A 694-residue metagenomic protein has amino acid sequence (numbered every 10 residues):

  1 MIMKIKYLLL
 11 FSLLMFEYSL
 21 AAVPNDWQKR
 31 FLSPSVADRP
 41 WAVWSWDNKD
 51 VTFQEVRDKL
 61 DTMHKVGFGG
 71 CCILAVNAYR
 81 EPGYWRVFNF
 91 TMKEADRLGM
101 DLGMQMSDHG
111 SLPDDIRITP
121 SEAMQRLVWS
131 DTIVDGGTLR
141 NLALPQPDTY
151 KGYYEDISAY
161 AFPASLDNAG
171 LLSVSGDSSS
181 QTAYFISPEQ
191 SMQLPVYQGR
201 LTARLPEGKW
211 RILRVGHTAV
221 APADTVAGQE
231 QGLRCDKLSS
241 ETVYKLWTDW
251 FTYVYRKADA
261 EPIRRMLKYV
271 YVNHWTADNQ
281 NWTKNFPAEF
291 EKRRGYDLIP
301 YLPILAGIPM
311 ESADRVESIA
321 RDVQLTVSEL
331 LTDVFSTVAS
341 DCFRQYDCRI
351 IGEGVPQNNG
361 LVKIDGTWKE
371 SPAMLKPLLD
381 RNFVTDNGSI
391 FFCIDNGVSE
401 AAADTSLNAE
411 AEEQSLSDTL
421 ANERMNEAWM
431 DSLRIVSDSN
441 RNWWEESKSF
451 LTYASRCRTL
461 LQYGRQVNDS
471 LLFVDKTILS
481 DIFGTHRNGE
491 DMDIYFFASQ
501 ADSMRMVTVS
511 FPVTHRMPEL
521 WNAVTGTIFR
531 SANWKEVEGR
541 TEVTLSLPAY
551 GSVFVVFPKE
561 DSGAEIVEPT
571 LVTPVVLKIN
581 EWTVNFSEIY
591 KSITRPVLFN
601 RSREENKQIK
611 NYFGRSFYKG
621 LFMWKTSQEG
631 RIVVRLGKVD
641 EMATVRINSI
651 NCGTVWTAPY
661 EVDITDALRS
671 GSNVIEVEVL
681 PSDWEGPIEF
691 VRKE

Functional and structural regions predicted by a protein language model:
M1-M3: N-terminal secretory signal peptides that target proteins for export/translocation
I5-F16: Sec-dependent N-terminal signal peptides
Y18-A21: Sec/Tat signal peptide C-region and signal peptidase I cleavage site
P24-P34, R39, V51, E55-D58 (+6 more regions): Mature extracytoplasmic enzyme cores
D38-P40, T52-R57, G70-C71, Y79-M104 (+7 more regions): Carbohydrate-binding surfaces of carbohydrate-active enzymes
P113, P120, S130-G136, D148-S179 (+7 more regions): An acidic-aromatic loop/edge-strand motif
S510, F622-N648, V655, I675-V679: Aromatic-lined ligand-binding clefts that engage carbohydrates, nucleic acids, or primary amines
V513, K638-D640, L668-S670: A generic beta-sheet turn/junction motif
